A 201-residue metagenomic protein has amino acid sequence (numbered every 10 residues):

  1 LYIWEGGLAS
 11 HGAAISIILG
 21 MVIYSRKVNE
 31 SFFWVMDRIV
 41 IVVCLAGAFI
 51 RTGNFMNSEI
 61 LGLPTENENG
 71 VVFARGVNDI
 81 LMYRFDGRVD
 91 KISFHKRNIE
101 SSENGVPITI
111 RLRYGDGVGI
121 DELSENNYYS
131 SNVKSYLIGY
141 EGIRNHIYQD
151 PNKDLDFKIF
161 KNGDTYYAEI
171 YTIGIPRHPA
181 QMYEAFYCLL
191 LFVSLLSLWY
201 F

Functional and structural regions predicted by a protein language model:
L1-F201: Hydrophobic, membrane-interfacing alpha helices
